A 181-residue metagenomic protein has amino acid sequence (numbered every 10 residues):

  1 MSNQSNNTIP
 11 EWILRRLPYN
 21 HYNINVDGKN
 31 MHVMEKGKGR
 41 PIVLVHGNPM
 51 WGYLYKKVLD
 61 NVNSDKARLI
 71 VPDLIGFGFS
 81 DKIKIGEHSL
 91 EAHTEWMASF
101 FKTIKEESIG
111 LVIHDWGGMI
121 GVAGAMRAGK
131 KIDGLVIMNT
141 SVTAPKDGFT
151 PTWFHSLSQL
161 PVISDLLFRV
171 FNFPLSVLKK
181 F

Functional and structural regions predicted by a protein language model:
S2-N20, K29-V33, P49, L54 (+2 more regions): Flexible "cap/lid" subdomain of the alpha/beta-hydrolase fold that forms the substrate-access gate
N23, V71, I113: Conserved residues in the N-terminal Rossmann fold of short-chain dehydrogenase/reductase
H32-F79: Conserved HGGG/HGGXW glycine-rich cap/lid loop of the alpha/beta-hydrolase fold
